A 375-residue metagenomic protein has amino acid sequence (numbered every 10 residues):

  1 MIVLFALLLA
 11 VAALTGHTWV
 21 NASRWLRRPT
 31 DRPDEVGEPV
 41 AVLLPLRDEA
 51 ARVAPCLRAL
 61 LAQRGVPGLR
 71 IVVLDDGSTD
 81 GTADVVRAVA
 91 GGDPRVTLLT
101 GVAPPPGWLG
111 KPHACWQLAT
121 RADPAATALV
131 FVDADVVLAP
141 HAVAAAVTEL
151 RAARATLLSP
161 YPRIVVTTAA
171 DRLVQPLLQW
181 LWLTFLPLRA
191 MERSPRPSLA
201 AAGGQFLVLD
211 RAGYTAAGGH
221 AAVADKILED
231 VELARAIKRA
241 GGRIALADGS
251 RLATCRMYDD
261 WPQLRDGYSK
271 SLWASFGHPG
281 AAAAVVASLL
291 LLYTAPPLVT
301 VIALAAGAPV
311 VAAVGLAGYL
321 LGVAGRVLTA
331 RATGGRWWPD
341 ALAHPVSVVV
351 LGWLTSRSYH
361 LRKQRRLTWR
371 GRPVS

Functional and structural regions predicted by a protein language model:
M1-V36, Q175-P176, L188: N-terminal membrane-anchoring/stem segments of glycan-assembly enzymes
T15-W19, T97-A122, A145, E149-A216 (+1 more regions): Long helical/loop segments within the catalytic core of UDP-sugar-dependent glycosyltransferases, especially the large
E38-A41, R70: Cell-envelope/extracellular polymer assembly enzymes that use nucleotide-activated donors
R58-G68: Short, acidic, metal-binding catalytic loop of nucleotide-sugar glycosyltransferases
D75-V85, V102-A103: A conserved acidic beta->alpha catalytic loop
G81, V132-E149: Acidic donor-binding/catalytic loop of UDP-sugar-dependent glycosyltransferases, especially processive GT2
L150, L157-W182, A212-T215, H220-A282 (+1 more regions): Catalytic donor/gating beta->alpha subdomain of glycosyltransferases that bind UDP-sugars
V285, L290-Q364: Membrane-embedded multi-pass helical conduit in multi-pass membrane proteins, especially envelope-biosynthetic
